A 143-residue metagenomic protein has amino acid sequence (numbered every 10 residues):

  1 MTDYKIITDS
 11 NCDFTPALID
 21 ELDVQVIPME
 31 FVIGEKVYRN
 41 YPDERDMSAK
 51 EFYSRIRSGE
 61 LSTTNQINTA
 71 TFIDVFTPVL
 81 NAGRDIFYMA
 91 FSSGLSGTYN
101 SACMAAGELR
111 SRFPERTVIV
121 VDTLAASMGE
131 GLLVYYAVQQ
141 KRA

Functional and structural regions predicted by a protein language model:
T2, L22-V24, F113-T117: A short helix-to-beta-strand connector/capping loop
K5-T71: N-terminal glycine-rich anion-binding loop in soluble enzyme alpha/beta folds
I6-T8, N65, Y88, I119-D122: General beta-strand structural signal in soluble alpha/beta enzymes
F31, Y53-I56, R84-D85, P114-T117: A short alpha-helix capping/helix-coil boundary motif
D46-Y53, F76, N81, E108: A short glycine/small-residue-enriched secondary-structure motif
R57-L95, N100-A105: Glycine-rich phosphate- or other oxyanion-binding loops that anchor nucleotides, phosphorylated ligands
A82, F91, S96-A143: Active-site histidine-anchored catalytic micro-motif
